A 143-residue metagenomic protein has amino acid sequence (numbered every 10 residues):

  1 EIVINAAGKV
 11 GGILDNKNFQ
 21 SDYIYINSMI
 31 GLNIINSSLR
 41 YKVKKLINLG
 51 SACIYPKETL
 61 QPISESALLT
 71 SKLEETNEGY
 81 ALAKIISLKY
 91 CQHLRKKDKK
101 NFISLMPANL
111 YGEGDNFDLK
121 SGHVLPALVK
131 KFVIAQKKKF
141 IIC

Functional and structural regions predicted by a protein language model:
E1-N27, R40: NAD(P)H-binding glycine-rich loop region in Rossmannoid oxidoreductase-like domains and their noncatalytic homologs
N5, L32-N77, I103: Conserved Rossmann-fold NAD(P)-dependent oxidoreductase catalytic core, especially the SDR/UDP-sugar
V10-G12, Y55-P56, G112: Short beta->alpha connector loops of Rossmann-like oxidoreductase domains
S28-I34, V43, A83-C91, L125: Conserved catalytic Lys-bearing alpha helix of Rossmann-like short-chain dehydrogenase/reductases
E58-S66, Q92-C143: NAD(P)-dependent short-chain dehydrogenase/reductase
L69, G79, A83-I86: Active-site helix of classical SDR
L73-G79, H93, L119: Active-site loop-to-helix junction immediately N-terminal to the catalytic Tyr of the SDR YXXXK motif in Rossmann-fold
